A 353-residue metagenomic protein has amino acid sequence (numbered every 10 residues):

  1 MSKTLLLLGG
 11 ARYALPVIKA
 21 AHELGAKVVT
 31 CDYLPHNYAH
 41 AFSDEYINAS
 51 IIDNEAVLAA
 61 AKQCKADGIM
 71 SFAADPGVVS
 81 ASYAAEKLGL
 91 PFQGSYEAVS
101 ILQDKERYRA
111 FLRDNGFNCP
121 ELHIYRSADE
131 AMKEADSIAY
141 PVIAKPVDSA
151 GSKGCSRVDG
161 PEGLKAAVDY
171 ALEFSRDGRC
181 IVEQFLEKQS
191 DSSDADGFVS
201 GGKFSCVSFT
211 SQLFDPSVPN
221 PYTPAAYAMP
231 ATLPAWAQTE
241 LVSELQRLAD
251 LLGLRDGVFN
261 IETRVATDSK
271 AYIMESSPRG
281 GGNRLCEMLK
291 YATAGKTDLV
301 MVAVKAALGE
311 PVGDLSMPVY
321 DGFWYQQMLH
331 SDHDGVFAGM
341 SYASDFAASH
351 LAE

Functional and structural regions predicted by a protein language model:
M1-A98, D129: ATP-binding N-terminal substructure of ATP-dependent carboxylate-amine bond-forming enzymes
A56, A131-K133, L164-A166, D334-M340: Short, conserved charged micro-motifs
E86-G154, P161: A conserved helix-loop-beta module that forms one wall/lid of the active-site cleft in ATP-utilizing catalytic domains
R157-A271, G280: Internal nucleotide-binding/catalytic subdomain
E240-N260, T267, S277-G335: Active-site "cap" helix and flanking loop/linker of ATP-utilizing ligase/carboxylase catalytic domains
L329-E353: Glycine-rich active-site loop/lid that clamps phosphate-bearing ligands
